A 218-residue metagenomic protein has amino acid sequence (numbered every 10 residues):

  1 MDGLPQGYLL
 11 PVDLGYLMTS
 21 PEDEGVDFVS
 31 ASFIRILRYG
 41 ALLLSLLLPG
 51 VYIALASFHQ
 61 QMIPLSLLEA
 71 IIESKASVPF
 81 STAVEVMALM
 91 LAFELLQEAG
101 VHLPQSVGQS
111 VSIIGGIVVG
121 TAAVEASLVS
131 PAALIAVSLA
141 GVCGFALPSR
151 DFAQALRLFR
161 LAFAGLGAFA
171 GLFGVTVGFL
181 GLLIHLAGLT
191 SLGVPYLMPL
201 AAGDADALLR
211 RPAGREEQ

Functional and structural regions predicted by a protein language model:
M1-E85, S191-Q218: Cytosolic regulatory modules rich in charged/polar residues
L44, A83, M87, V111-I114 (+2 more regions): Residue-level signal for the membrane-embedded core of alpha-helical transmembrane segments, especially mid-helix
S45-Y52, V86-L91, L134-I135, G178: Hydrophobic alpha-helical transmembrane segments of multi-pass integral membrane proteins
G50, L91, L95-E98, I117-A122 (+3 more regions): Alpha-helical transmembrane segments of multipass membrane proteins
H59-L65, S81-F93, A126-V137: Hydrophobic, membrane-facing alpha-helical anchors
P79-F80, V101-I113, A126-A132, R150-A155: Short, non-helical or kinked segments that cap or interrupt transmembrane helices
M87, L91-E94, Q109-V118, V137-L139 (+1 more regions): Hydrophobic alpha-helical segments embedded in the membrane of multi-pass proteins
P131-A133, V137-Q218: Hydrophobic alpha-helical transmembrane segments of membrane transport and translocation systems, primarily multi-pass
